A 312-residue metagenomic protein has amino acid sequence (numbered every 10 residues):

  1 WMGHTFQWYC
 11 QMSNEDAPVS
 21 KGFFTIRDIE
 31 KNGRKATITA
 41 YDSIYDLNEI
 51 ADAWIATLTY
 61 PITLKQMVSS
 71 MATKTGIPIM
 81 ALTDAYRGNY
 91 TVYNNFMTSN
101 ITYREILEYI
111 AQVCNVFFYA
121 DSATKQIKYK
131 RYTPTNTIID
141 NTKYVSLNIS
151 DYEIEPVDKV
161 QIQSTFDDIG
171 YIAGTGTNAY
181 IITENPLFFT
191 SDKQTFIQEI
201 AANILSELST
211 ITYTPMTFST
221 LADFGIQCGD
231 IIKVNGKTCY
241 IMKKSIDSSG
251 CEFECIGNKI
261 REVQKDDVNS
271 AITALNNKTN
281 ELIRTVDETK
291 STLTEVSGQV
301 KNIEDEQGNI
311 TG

Functional and structural regions predicted by a protein language model:
W1-F6, Q112, S122, G225-C228: A short, compositionally biased
W1-M2, L107-E108, V116-F118, S219-F224: Short linear motifs in intrinsically disordered
W1-P78: Surface-exposed cap/loop segments at beta↔alpha junctions
D16-L47, M80-Q161, F166, T238 (+1 more regions): Short beta-strand-centered interaction patches in the first periplasmic/extracellular domains of large envelope
I38-A40, A53, Y132, N136-F188 (+2 more regions): Acidic, low-complexity/disordered segments
K65-V68, R104-L107, A201: Extracytoplasmic/secreted envelope proteins and their assembly/folding machinery, especially bacterial periplasmic
Q198-T214: Short, basic/aromatic beta-hairpin or loop at an interaction surface
